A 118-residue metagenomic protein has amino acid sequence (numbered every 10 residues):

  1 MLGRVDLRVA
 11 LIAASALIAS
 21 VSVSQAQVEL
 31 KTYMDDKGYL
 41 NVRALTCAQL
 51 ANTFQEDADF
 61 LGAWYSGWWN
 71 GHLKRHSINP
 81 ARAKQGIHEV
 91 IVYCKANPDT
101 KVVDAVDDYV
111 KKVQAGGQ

Functional and structural regions predicted by a protein language model:
M1-L11: Bacterial N-terminal signal peptides that target proteins for export
A10-S20: Bacterial N-terminal signal peptides
S22-A26: Sec/Tat signal peptide C-region and signal peptidase I cleavage site
Q27-D108: Short N-proximal segments of mature Sec-exported proteins
V106-Q118: Short, low-complexity, Pro/Ser/Thr/Gly-rich segments in the mature regions of secreted, periplasmic
